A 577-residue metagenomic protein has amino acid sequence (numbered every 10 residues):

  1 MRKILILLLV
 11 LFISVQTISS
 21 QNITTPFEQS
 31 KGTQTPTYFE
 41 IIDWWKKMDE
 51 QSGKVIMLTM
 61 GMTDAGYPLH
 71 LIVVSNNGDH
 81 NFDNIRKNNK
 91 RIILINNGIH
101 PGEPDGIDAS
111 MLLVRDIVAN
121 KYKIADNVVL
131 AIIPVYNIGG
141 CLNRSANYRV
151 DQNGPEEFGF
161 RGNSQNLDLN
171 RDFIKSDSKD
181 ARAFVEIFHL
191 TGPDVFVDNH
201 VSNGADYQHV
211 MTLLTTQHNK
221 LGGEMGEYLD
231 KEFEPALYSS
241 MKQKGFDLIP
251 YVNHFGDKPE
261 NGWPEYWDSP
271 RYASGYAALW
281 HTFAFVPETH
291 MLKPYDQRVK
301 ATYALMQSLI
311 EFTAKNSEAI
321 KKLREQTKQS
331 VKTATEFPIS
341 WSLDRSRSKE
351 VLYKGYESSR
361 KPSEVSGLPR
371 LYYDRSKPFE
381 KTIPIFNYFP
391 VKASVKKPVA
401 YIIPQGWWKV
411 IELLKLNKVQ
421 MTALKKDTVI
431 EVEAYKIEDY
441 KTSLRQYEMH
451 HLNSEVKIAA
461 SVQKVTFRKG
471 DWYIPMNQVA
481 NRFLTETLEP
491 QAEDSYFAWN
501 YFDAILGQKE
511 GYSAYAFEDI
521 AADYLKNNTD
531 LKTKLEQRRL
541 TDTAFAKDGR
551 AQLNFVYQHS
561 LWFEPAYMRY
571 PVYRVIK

Functional and structural regions predicted by a protein language model:
M1-T24: Bacterial Sec-dependent N-terminal signal peptides
Q21-T33, I95-N97, D168, P390-K396: Acidic/histidine-rich, surface-exposed loop or edge segments in extracytoplasmic proteins
E28-T35, I99-E103, N170-I174, G223-E227 (+2 more regions): Second-shell loop/turn segments in exported
F39-I93: Soluble metallo-hydrolase cores and metallopeptidase-like ectodomains found primarily in the secretory/periplasmic
R86-I99, P104-K258, E265-D268: Active-site/substrate-binding loop(s) of hydrolase catalytic cores
H254-V432, K436-I437: Hard-cation-handling environments
P362-W499, D503-A522: Feature captures C-terminal
A480-R482, Q491-K577: Accessory, solvent-exposed terminal regions and/or long lumenal/extracellular loops of proteins
